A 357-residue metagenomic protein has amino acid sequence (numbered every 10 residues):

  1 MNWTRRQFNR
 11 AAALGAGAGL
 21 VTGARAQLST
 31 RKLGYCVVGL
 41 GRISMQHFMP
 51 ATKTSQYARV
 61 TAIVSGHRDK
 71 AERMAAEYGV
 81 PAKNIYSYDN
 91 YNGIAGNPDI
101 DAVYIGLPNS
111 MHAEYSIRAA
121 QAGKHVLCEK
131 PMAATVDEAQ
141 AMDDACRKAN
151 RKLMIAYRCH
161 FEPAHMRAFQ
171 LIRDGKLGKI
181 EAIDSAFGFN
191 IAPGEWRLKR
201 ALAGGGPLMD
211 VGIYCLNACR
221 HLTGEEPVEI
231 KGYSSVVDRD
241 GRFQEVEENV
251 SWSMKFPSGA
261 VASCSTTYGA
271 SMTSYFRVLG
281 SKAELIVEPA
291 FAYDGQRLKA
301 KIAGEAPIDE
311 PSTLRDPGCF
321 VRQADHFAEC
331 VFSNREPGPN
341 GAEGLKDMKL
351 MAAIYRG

Functional and structural regions predicted by a protein language model:
N2-W3, Q7-S29, A102, E329-G357: C-terminal helix-rich "cap/oligomerization" subdomain common to oxidoreductases
A11-G79: N-terminal Rossmann-like dinucleotide-binding module
V37, S87, C128, L153-I155 (+2 more regions): Hydrophobic residues in well-ordered beta-strands that form the structural core
I43, K152, C159-F243: Predominantly a Rossmann-like dinucleotide-binding segment in NAD(P)-dependent oxidoreductases
K83-D89: Conserved SAM-binding strand-loop segment of SAM-dependent methyltransferases
D101-A102, P108-N109, A113-H160, G175: Beta-strand-loop-alpha-helix segment that lines the small-molecule cofactor/substrate pocket of alpha/beta enzymes
N217-D294, V321-R335, A352-A353: Contiguous beta-strand/loop segments that form the cofactor/metal-binding neighborhood of enzyme cores
P289-G357: C-terminal active-site/capping subdomain that shapes the small-molecule cofactor and substrate pocket of enzyme
